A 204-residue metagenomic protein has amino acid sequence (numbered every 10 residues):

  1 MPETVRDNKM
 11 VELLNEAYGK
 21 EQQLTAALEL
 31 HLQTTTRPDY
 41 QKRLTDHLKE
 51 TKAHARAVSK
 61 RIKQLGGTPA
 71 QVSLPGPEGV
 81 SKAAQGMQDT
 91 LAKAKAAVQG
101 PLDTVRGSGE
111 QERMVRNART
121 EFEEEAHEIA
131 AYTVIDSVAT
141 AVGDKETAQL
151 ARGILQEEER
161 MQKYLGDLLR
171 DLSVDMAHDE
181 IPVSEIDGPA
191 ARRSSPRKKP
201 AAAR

Functional and structural regions predicted by a protein language model:
M1-R204: Amphipathic alpha-helical hairpins
